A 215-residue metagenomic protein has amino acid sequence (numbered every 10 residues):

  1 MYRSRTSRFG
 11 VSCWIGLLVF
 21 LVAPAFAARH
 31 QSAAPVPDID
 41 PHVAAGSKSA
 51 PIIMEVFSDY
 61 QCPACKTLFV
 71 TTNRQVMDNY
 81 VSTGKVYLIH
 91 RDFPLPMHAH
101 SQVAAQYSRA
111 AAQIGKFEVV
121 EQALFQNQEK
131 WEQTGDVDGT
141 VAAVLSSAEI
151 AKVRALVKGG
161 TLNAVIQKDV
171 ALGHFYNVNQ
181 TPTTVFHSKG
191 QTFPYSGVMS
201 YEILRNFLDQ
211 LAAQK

Functional and structural regions predicted by a protein language model:
Y2-I15: Bacterial N-terminal signal peptides that target proteins for export
Y2-S4, A142-K215: C-terminal cap of thioredoxin/glutaredoxin-like
S12-P24: Bacterial N-terminal signal peptides
A25-H30: Boundary at the C-terminal end of the N-terminal hydrophobic targeting segment
V36-I52: A short beta-strand-turn-helix
I39-D40, T72-R74, A171: Alpha-helical scaffolding within the catalytic cores of extracellular/periplasmic polymer-degrading hydrolases
A50, S58-A143, N179, D209-Q214: Structural alpha/beta surface segment adjacent to cysteine/selenocysteine redox centers across thiol/disulfide enzymes
M54, C62, T184: Conserved S/T- and glycine-rich ATP-binding loop of Class I adenylate-forming
